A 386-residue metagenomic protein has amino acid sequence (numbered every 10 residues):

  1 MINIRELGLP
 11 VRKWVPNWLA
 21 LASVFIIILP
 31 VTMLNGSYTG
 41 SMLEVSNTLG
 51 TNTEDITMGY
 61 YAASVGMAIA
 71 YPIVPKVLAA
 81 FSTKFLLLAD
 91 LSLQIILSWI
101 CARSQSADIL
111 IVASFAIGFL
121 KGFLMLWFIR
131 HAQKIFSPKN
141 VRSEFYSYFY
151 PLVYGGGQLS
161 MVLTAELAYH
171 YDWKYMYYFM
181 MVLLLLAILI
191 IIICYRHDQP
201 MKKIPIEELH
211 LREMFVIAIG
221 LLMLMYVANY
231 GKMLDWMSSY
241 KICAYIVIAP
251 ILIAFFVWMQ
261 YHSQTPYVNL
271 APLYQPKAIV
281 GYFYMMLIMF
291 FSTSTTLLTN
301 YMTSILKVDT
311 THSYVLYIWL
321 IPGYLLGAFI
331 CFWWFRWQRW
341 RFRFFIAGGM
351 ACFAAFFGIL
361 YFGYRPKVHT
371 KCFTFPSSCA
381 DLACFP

Functional and structural regions predicted by a protein language model:
M1-L34, N47: Cytosolic juxtamembrane N-terminal segment immediately preceding the first transmembrane helix of multi-pass
W18-L34, T39-G40, Y267-P386: 12-transmembrane solute porter fold
G50, S82, I100-I109, L120 (+5 more regions): Helix-breaking motifs and short loop linkers at transmembrane-helix boundaries and internal kinks in secondary membrane
M58-K76, G122-H131, I318-C331: Central cavity-lining transmembrane alpha-helices of secondary-active solute carriers, predominantly the Major
I69-D108: Conserved MFS/SLC helix-loop-helix module at the cytosolic interface between two early adjacent transmembrane helices
I69-T83, A168, L326-F342: Helix-to-loop junctions at the C-terminal end of transmembrane segments in multipass secondary transporters
L97, D108-I117, V368-P376: Paired small-residue
Y171-F283: Hydrophobic transmembrane-helix bundles of small-molecule transporters
